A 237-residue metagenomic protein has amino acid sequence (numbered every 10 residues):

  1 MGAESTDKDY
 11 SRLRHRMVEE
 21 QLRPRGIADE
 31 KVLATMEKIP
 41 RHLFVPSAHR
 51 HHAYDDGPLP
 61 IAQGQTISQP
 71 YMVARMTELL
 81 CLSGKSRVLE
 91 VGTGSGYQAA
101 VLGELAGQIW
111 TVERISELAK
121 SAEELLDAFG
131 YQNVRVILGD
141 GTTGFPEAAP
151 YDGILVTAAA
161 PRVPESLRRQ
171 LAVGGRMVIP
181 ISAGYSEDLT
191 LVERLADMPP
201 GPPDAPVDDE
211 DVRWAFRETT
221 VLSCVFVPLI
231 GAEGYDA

Functional and structural regions predicted by a protein language model:
M1-L89, Y97-V101, L105, L118-Q132 (+2 more regions): Class I SAM-dependent transferase core
T6-D9, T111, P202, D208-D209: Serine/threonine-rich low-complexity intrinsically disordered regions
K38, S68, A148, V178 (+1 more regions): Selective for proline/serine-rich intrinsically disordered segments in cytosolic/nuclear regulatory regions
D56-P58, S68-P70, V112-R114, T143 (+2 more regions): Short, intrinsically disordered/low-complexity patches at protein termini and at juxtamembrane boundaries
C81-D197, A215-R217: Conserved nucleotide-cofactor-binding alpha/beta core module
I181-A237: Active-site capping/gating segments
